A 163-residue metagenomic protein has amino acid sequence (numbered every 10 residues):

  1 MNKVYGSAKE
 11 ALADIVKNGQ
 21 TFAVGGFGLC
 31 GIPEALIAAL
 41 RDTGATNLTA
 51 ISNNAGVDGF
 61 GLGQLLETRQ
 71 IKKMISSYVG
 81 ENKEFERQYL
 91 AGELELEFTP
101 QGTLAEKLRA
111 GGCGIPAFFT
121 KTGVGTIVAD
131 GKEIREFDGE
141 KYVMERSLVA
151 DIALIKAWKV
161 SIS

Functional and structural regions predicted by a protein language model:
M1-S163: Conserved alpha/beta enzyme-core scaffold
